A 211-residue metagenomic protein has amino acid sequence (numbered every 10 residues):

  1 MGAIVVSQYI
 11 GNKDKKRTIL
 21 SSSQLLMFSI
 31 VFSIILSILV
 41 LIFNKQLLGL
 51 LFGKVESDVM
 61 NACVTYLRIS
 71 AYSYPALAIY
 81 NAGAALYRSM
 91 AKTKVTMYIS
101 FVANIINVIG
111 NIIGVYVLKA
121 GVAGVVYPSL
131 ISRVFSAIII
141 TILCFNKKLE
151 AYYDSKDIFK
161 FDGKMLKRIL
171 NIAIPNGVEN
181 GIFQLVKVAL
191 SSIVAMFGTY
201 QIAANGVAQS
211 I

Functional and structural regions predicted by a protein language model:
M1, T65-N81, A85, S100-N107 (+4 more regions): Membrane-embedded alpha-helical bundles that form the substrate/pore pathway in multi-pass transport systems
M1-I38, L77-T96, S191, I202-I211: Small-residue-rich hydrophobic transmembrane alpha-helices
V6-S73, V115-I174: Short alpha-helical transmembrane segments in multi-pass integral membrane proteins
K16, S29, L86-I112, A123-L130: Alpha-helical transmembrane segments of multi-pass membrane transporters/permeases
S29, S70, T96, S100 (+6 more regions): Residue-level signature of transmembrane alpha-helical cores of multipass secondary-active transporters and flippases
I38, A82-L86, I105-Y116, T141 (+1 more regions): Alpha-helical transmembrane segments of multipass membrane proteins
L48-S57, I113-K119, G181-I211: Helix-terminus/linker motif at the lipid-water interface of multi-pass membrane proteins
T93, N104, G121, V125 (+4 more regions): Hydrophobic alpha-helical transmembrane segments of integral membrane proteins, especially multi-pass transporters
